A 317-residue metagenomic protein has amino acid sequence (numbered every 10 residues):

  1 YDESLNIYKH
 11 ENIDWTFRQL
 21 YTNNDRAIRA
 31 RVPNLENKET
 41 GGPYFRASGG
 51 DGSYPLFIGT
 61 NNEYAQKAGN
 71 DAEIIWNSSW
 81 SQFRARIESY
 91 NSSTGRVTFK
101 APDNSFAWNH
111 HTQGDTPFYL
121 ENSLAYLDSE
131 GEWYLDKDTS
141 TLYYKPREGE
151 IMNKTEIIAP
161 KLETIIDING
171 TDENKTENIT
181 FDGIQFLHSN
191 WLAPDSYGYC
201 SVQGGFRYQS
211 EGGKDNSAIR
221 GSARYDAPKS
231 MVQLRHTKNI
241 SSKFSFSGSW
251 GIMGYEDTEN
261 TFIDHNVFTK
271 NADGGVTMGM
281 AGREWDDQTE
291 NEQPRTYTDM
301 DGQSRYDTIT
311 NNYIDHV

Functional and structural regions predicted by a protein language model:
Y1-N239, W285-E290, P294-T298: Extracellular polysaccharide-degrading/modifying enzymes targeting complex plant/algal/animal polysaccharides
I28, M278-G279: Short, electropositive, low-hydrophobicity segments enriched in small/polar residues
T98, Y143-Y144, M253, G275-T277: Structured core elements
P146, E256, M280: Active-site proximal loops enriched in glycine and acidic residues that flank catalytic Cys/His/Asp and coordinate
D167, T180, Q233, M253-G254 (+2 more regions): Extracellular beta-strand solenoid repeats
E177-H188, K238-S247, T258-D273, G282-V317: Right-handed parallel beta-helix
W250: Phosphate-binding active sites in nucleotide-utilizing proteins
